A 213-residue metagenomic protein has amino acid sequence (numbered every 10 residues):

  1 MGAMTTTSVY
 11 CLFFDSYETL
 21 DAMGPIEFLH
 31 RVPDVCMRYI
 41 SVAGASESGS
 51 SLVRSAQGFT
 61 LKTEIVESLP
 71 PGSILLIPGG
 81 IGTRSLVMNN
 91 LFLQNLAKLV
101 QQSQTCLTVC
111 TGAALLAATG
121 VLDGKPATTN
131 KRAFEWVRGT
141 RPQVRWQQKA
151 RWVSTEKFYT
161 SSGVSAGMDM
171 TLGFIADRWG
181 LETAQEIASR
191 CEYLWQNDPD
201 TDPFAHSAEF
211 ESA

Functional and structural regions predicted by a protein language model:
M1-C106, A113-A118, D123-G124, E135-T140 (+3 more regions): Extended, subdomain-level signal for the structured scaffold at the beginning of enzyme domains
A127: Anionic-ligand binding patches
R132: NAD(P)-dependent dehydrogenases' Rossmann-like dinucleotide-binding region
K149-K157: Glycine/charged-rich beta-loop-alpha catalytic/anionic-binding loops adjacent to active sites
K157-G163: A short glycine-threonine-serine/GTX helix/turn-capping micro-motif
